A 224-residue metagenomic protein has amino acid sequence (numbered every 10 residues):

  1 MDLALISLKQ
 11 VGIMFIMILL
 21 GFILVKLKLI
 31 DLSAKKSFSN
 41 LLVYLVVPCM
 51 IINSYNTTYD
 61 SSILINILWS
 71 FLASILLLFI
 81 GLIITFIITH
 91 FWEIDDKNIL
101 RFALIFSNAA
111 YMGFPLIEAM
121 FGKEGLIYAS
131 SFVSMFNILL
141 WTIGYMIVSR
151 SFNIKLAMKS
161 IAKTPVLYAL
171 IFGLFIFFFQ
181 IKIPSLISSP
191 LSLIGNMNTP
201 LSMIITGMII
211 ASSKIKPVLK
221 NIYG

Functional and structural regions predicted by a protein language model:
M1-G224: Alpha-helical transmembrane segments of multi-pass small-molecule/ion transporters
